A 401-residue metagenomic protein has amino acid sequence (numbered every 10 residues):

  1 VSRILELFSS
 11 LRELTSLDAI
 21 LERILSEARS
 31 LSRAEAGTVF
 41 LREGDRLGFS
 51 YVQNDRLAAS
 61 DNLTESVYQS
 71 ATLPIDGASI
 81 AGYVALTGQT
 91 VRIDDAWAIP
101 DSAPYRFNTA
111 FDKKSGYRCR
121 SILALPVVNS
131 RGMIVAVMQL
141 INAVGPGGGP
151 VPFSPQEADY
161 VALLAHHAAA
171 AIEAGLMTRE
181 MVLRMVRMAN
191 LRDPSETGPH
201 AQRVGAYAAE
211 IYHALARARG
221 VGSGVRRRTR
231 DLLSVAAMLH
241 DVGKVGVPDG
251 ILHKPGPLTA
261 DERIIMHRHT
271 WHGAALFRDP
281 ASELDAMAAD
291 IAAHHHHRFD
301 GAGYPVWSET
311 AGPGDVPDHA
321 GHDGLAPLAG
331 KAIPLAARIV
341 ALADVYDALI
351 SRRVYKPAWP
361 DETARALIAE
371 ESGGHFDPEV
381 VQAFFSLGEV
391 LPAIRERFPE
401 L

Functional and structural regions predicted by a protein language model:
E13-A59, D76-I80, T197-G198, G205 (+2 more regions): Helix-loop-beta substructure at the N-terminus of cytosolic sensory domains that couple signal/ligand detection
S26, T38-D76, A98-I99, M238 (+3 more regions): GAF sensory/regulatory domain recognition with acknowledged cross-activation on helical regulatory dimers
A59-V91, I265-W271: Acidic/proline- and glycine-rich, intrinsically disordered low-complexity segments that serve as regulatory linkers
V67-Q69, G148-P152, V186, N190-L401: Metal-dependent catalytic cores of enzymes that make or break cyclic nucleotides and related phosphoester linkages
I80, D94-S121, A143-S154, D300-L328: Signal-transducing coupling segments at domain and membrane junctions
Y83-T90, V137-M138, A143-P146, D159-T178 (+5 more regions): Signal-transmission/dimerization alpha-helices at domain junctions
Y117-R118, M133-V135, I141-V161, A171 (+2 more regions): Regulatory loop-to-helix N-cap segments in sensory/regulatory domains that couple ligand/signal detection
R120-N129, A136: A short, aliphatic-rich beta-strand micro-motif
